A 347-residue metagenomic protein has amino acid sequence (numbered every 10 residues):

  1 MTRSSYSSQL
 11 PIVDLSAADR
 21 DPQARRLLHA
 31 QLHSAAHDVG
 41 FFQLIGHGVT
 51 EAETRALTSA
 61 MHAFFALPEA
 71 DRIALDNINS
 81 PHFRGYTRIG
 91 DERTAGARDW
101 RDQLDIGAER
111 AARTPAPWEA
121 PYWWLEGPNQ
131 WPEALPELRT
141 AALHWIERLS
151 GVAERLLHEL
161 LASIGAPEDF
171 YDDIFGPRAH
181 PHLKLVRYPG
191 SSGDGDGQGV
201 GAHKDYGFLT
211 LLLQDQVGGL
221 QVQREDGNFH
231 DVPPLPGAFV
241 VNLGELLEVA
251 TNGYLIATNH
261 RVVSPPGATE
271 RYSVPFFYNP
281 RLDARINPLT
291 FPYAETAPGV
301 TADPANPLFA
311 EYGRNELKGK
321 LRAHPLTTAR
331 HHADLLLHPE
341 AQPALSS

Functional and structural regions predicted by a protein language model:
M1-A95, W100, L143-H144, R148-S347: C-terminal flanking tails of non-heme Fe-dependent oxygenases
P81-P121, P128-N129: Internal, well-ordered alpha/beta segment that forms a basic, Gly-enriched binding/recognition surface
A108, P115-A116, Y122-R148, L157-L161: Eukaryotic endomembrane system proteins
